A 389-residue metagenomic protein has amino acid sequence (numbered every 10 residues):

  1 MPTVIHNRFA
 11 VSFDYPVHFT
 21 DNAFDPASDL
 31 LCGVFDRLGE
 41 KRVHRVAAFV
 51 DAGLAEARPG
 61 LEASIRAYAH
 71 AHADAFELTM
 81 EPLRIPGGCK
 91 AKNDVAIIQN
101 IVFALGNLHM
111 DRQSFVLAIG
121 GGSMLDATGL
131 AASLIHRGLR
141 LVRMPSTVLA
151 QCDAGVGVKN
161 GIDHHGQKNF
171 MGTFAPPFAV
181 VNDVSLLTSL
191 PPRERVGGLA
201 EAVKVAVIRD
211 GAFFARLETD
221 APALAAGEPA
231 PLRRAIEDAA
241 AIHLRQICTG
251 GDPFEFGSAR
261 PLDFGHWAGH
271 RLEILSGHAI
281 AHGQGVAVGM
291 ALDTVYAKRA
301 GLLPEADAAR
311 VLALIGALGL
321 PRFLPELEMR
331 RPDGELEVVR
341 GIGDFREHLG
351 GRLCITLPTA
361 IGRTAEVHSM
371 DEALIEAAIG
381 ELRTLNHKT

Functional and structural regions predicted by a protein language model:
M1-S114: ATP/NTP phosphate-donor binding region
P2-T3, A10-S12, A200-V203, L302-T389: C-terminal charged capping/lid subdomain of soluble metabolic enzymes
H18, L130-A223: A glycine/threonine-rich phosphate-anchoring loop and its flanking beta-alpha core in nucleotide/phosphate-binding
H70, G106, P176-A179, S185-P192 (+10 more regions): Generic secondary-structure signature for well-ordered alpha-helical cores
P86-G88, I119-G121, F264-G265: Glycine-rich beta-strand-to-loop/alpha-helix junction loops that act as flexible
L108-A131, I135-S146: A short, small-residue-rich loop immediately preceding and capping a beta-strand
R216, D220-D333: Active-site segments that bind and position negatively charged phosphate/pyrophosphate groups
